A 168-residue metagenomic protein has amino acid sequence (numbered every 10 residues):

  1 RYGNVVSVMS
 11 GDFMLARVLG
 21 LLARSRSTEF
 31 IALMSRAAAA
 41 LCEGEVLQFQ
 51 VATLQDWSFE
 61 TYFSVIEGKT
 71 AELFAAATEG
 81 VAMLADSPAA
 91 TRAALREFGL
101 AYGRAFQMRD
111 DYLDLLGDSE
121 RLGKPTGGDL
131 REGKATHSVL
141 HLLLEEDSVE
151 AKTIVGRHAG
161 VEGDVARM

Functional and structural regions predicted by a protein language model:
R1-M168: All-alpha prenyltransferase/terpene-synthase fold signal
